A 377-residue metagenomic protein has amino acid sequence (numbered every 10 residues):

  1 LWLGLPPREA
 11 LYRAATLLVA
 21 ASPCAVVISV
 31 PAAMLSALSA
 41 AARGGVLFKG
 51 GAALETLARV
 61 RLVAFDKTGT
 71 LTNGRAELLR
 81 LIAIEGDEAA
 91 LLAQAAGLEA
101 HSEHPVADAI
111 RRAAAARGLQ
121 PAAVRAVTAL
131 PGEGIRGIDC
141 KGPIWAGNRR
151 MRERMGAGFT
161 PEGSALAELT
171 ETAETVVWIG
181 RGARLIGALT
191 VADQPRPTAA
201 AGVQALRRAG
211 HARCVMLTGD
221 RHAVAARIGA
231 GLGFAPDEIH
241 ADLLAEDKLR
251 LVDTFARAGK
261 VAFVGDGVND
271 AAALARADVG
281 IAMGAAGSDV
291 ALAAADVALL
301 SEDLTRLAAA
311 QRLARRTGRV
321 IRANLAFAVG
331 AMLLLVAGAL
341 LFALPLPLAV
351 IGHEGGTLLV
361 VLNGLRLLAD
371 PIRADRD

Functional and structural regions predicted by a protein language model:
W2, A33, A40, G210-H211 (+3 more regions): Membrane-embedded alpha-helical bundles of multi-pass transporters
W2-S22, K49, L341-G355: Membrane-water interface of transmembrane alpha-helices in multipass transporters/channels
R8-V19, A256, A314-R322: Alpha-helical membrane-interface segments at transmembrane helix boundaries
R13, V30-S39, E77-R80, D108-A116 (+2 more regions): Re-entrant/interfacial helical elements at transmembrane boundaries that shape and gate the permeation pathway
L17-M34: Functional transmembrane helices that embed catalytic/metal-coordinating motifs
L18, F48-A58, I321: A conserved signal-transducing helical linker
M34-S36, A40-F48, A52-A53: Short beta-strand-turn/beta-hairpin segments enriched in glycine/proline and small hydrophobics that form edge-strand
G51-N269, A275-V279, R312-R315, A374-D377: Cytosolic catalytic headpiece
